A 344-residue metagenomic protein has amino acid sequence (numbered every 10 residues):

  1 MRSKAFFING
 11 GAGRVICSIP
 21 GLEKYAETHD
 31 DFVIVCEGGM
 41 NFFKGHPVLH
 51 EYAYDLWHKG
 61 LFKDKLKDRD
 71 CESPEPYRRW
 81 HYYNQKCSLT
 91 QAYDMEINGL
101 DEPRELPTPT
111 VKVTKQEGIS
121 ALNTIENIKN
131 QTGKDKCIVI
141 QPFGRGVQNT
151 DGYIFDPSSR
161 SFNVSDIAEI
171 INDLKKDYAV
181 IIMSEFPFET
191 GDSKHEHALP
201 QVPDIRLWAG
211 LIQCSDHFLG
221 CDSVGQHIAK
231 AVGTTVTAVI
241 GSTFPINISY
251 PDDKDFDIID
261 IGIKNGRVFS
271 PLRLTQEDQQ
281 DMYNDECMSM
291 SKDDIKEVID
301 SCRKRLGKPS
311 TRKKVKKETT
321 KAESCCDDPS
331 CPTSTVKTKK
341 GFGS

Functional and structural regions predicted by a protein language model:
M1-T90, G210, G225-H227: Active-site and donor-binding regions of nucleotide-sugar-utilizing enzymes
K4-A5, F32-I34, V139, A179-I181 (+1 more regions): A structural signal for isolated positions on well-ordered beta-strands in alpha/beta enzyme cores
G10, E75-N84, T108-P109, S120-G191 (+1 more regions): Active-site donor-nucleotide binding/catalytic segment of nucleotide-sugar enzymes
A12-I16, Y153-I246: Donor-binding and catalytic core of enzymes assembling or modifying cell-surface/extracellular glycoconjugates
H46-H58, K65-D68, G191-V202, D253-I261: Active-site regions of enzymes building and remodeling cell-envelope glycoconjugates
K67-P76, I181, L219, T237-V239 (+1 more regions): Hydrophobic/aromatic beta-strand patches that form the interior of the parallel beta-sheet core in alpha/beta enzyme
R78-N127, D252-C326, C331, G341-S344: Leloir-type glycosyltransferase catalytic cores
